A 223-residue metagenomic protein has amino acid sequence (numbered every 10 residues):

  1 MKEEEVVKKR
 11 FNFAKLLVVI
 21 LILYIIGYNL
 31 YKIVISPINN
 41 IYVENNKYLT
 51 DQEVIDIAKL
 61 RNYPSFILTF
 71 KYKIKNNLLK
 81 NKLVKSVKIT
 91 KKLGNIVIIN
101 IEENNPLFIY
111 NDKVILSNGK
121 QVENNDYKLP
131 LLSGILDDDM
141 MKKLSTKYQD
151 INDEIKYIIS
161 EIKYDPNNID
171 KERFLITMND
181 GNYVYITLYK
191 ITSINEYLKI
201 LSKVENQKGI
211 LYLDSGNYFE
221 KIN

Functional and structural regions predicted by a protein language model:
M1-P37, K163, N168-N223: N-terminal positively charged amphipathic segments used for targeting/anchoring
V7, N12-I20, G27-L49, R61 (+2 more regions): Periplasmic polypeptide-binding modules associated with outer-membrane biogenesis and secretion
P37-N39, K80, K85, N95-V97 (+5 more regions): Envelope-exposed proteins and targeting segments
N46-Y48, L83, K92-G94, E102-P106 (+6 more regions): Solvent-exposed coil/turn segments that connect beta secondary-structure elements in extracytoplasmic/periplasmic
Y48, P64-Y72, G134-K142, L188-N195: Soluble non-cytosolic domains of exported or imported proteins
D51-I55, K71, K75, M141-Y148 (+1 more regions): Extracytoplasmic/secreted envelope proteins and their assembly/folding machinery, especially bacterial periplasmic
I55-R61, E123-L132, D180-N182: Acidic/histidine-rich, surface-exposed loop or edge segments in extracytoplasmic proteins
I99-D170, I176: Extracytoplasmic segments of membrane-associated envelope/inner-membrane machinery
